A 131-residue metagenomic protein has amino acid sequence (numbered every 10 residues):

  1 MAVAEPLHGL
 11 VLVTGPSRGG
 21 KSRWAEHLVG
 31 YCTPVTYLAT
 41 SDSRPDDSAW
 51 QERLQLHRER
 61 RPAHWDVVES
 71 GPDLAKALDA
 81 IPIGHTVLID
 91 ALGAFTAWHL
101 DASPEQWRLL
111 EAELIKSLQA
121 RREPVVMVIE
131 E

Functional and structural regions predicted by a protein language model:
M1-H8, T86, L110-A112, P124: SAM-dependent methyltransferases
A2, V11-A80: Conserved P-loop
P6-L7, P34, Q55-R58, V87-H99: Short, basic/glycine-rich phosphate-binding loops at helix/coil junctions that contact nucleotide phosphates
L12, T86-L88, V126-V128: Structural motif
S41, A91, V128-E131: A short beta-strand-to-loop transition that corresponds to the Sensor-1 phosphate-sensing loop of AAA+ P-loop ATPases
H64-L110: Helix-adjacent hinge/juxtasegments
R108-E131: Substrate-engagement module of ASCE P-loop NTPases
